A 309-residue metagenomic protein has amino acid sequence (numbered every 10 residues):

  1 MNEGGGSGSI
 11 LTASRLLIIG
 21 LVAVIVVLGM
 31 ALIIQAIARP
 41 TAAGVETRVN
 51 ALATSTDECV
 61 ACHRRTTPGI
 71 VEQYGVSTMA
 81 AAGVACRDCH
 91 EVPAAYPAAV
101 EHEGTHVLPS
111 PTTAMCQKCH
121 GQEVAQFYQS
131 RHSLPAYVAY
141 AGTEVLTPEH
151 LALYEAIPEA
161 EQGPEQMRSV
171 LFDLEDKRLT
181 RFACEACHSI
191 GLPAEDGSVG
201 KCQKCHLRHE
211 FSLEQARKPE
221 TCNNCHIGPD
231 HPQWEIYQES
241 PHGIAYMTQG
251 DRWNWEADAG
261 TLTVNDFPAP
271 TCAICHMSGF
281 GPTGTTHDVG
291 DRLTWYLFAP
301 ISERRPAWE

Functional and structural regions predicted by a protein language model:
N2-E309: Short sequence/structural segments immediately N-terminal
